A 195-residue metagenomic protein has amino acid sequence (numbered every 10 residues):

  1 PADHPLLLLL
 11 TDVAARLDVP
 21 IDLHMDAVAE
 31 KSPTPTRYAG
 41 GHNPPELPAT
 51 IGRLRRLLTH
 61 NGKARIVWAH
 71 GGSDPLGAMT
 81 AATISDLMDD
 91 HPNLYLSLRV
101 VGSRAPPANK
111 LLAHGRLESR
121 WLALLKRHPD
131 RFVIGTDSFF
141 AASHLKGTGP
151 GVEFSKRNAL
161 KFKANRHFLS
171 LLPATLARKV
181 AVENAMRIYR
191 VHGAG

Functional and structural regions predicted by a protein language model:
P1-L8, L47-I51, T80-A82, L112-R120: Charged helix-capping and loop-helix junction motifs
P1-R37, N43, V100-S103: Active-site gating/metal-coordination segments in enzymes
L6-L17, R53, L57, R120-L124: Catalytic-core regions built around general acid/base machinery
P20, L47-A69, M79-T80, D86-M88: His/acidic metal-ligating clusters that form di-metal
D26, K31, P45-P48, G52-R53 (+1 more regions): Active-site-adjacent pocket scaffolds in enzyme catalytic domains
K31-P45, G147-R157: Aromatic- and acidic-residue-enriched segments that line the glycan-binding/catalytic groove of carbohydrate-active
G40-P48, H167-L171: A short acidic, glycine-rich active-site loop that binds or catalyzes chemistry on phosphate/adenosine moieties
R65, A69-G195: H/E-rich (His + Asp/Glu) clusters that bind or coordinate divalent metals
